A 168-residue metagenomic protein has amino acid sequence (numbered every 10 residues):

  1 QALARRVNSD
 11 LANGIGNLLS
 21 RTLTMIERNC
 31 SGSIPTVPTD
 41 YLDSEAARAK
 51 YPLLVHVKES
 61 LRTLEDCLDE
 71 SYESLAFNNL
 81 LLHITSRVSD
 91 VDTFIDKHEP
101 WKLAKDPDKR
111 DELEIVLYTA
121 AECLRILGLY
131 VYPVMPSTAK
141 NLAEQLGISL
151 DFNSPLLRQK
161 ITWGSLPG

Functional and structural regions predicted by a protein language model:
Q1-E112: Long, charged, mostly alpha-helical binding arms that flank functional sites
D66, E70, L75, T85-G168: Basic, alpha-helical terminal appendages of large translation-related enzymes
